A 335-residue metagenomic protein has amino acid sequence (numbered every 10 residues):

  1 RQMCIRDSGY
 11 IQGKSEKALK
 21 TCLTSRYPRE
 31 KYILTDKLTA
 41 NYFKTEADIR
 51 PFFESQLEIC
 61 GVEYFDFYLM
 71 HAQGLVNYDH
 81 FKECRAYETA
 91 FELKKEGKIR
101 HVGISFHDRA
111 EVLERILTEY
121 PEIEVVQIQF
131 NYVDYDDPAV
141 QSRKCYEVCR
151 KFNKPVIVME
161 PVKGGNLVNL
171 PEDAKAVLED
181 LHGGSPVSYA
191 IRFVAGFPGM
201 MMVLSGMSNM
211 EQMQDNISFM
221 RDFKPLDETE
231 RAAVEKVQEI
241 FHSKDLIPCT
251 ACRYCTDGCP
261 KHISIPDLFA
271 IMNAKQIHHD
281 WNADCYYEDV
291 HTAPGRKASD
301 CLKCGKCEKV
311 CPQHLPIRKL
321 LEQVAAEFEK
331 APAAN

Functional and structural regions predicted by a protein language model:
R1-I5: Short, small-residue-biased leader/transition segments that mark boundaries at the very start of proteins
R6, L19, L34, Q56 (+9 more regions): Conserved, mostly hydrophobic/aromatic
R6-S25, G74-Y78: Glycine-rich, proline-tolerant flexible connector loops at the mouths of alpha/beta enzymes
R6-Y10, R100-I104, M202-L204: Short catalytic-loop micro-motif centered on adjacent basic/acidic residues
Y10, S25-D48, H71: Structural motif corresponding to the early beta-alpha repeats
E16-D36, Y87-G97, C149-K151: Alpha-helix-loop-beta-strand connector modules within alpha/beta enzyme cores
L23-T24, E92, K144-N335: Structured C-terminal cap/extension of enzyme domains
F43-V162, N169-K175, L181-H182, G196: Glycine/proline-rich, positively charged, aromatic-decorated active-site loop/lid region on the catalytic face
